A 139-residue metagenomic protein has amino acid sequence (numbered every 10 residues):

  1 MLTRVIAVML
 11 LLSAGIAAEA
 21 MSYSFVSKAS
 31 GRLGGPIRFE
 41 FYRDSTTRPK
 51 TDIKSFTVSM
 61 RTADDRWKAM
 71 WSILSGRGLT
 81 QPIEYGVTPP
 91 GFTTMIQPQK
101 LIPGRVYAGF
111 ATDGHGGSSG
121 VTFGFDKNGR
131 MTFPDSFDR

Functional and structural regions predicted by a protein language model:
L2-V8: Sec-dependent signal peptide recognition, specifically the positively charged N-region followed immediately by
T3, S13, A29-L33, G76 (+2 more regions): Intrinsically disordered, low-complexity segments enriched in small/polar residues
L10-E19: Hydrophobic h-region of N-terminal signal peptides that target proteins for export in Gram-negative bacteria
A18-D64, S119-R139: N-terminal non-catalytic regions of secreted/periplasmic and cell-surface proteins
S59-I96: Extended, solvent-exposed segments with strong compositional bias
Q97-R105, G129-M131: Short beta-strand segments and strand-loop junctions that repeat across beta-rich extracellular domains
L101-H115: Internal, hydrophobic beta-strand segments that form the core of beta-sheet-rich folds
